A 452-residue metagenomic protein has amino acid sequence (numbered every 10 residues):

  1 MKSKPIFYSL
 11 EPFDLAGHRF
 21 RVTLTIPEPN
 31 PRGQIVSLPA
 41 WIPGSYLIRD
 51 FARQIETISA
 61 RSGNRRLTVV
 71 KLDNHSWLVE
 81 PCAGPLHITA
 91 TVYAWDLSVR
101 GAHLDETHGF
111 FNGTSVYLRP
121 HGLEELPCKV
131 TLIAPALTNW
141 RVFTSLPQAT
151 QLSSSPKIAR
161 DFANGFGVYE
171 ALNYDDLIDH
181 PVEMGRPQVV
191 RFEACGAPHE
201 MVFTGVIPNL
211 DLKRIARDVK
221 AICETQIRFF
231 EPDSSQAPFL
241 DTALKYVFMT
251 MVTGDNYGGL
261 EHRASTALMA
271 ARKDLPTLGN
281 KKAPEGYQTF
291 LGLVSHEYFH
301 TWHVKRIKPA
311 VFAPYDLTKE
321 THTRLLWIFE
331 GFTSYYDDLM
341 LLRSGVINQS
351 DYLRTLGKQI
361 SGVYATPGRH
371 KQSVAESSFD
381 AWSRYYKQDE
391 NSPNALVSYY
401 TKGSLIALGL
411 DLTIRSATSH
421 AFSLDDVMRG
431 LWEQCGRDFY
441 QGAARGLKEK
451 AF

Functional and structural regions predicted by a protein language model:
L10-F13, G44-D105, P120: A surface-exposed beta-strand-loop module
F20-A52, S115-P135: Surface-exposed beta-strand/loop patches in extracellular or lumenal glycoproteins
V22-E28, L38-A40, H75-E106, C128-A136 (+1 more regions): Short, hydrophobic/aromatic-enriched beta-strand segments in well-ordered soluble domains
F51-S59, E125, K129-P147, A163-D175 (+4 more regions): Zn2+-dependent metallopeptidase catalytic core
A90-E183: Extended, low-hydrophobicity, Ser/Thr/Pro/Gly-biased non-transmembrane segments
Q188-L326: Juxtacatalytic substrate-recognition/specificity segment
I307-Y315, E320-Y400, C435-D438: Acidic/His/Gly-enriched intrinsically disordered linker/tail segments that often contain short helix/coil "MoRF-like"
Y386-F452: Amphipathic alpha-helical substructures
